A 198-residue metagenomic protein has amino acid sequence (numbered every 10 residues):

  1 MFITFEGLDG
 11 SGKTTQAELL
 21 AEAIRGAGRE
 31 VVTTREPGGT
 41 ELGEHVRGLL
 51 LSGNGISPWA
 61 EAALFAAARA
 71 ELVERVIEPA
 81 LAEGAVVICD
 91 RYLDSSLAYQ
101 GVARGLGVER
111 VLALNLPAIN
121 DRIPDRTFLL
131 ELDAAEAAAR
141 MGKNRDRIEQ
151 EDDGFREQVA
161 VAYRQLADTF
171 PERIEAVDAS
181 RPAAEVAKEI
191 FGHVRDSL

Functional and structural regions predicted by a protein language model:
F2: Walker A (P-loop) ATP-phosphate-binding motif of ABC ATPase nucleotide-binding domains
F5: Hydrophobic anchor at the beta1->P-loop junction of P-loop NTPases
L8: P-loop (Walker A) phosphate-binding loop of NTP-binding proteins
K13: Conserved lysine of the Walker
Q16: Hydrophobic positions on the alpha1 helix immediately C-terminal to the Walker A/P-loop
L19-A21, A135-L198: NTP-dependent small-molecule kinase module
R29-I119, E189: ATP-dependent small-molecule kinase phosphotransfer cores that center on conserved nucleotide phosphate-binding segments
S95-V161: A glycine- and Lys/Arg-enriched "phosphate-lid" helix/loop adjacent to the NTP-binding pocket of small-molecule kinases
